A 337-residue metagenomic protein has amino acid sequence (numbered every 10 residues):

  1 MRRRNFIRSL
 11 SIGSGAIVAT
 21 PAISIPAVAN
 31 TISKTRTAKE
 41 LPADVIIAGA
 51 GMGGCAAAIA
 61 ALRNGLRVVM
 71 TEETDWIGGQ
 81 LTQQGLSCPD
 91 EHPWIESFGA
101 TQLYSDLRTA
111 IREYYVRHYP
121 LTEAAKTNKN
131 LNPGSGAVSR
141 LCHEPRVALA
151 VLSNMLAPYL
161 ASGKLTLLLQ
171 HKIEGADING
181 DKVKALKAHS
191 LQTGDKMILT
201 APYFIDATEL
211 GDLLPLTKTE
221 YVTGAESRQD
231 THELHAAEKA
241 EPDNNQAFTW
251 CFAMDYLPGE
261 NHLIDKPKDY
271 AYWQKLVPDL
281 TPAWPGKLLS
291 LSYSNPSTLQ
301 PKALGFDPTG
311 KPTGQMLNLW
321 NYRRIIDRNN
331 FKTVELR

Functional and structural regions predicted by a protein language model:
N5-V28: N-terminal export signals
A22-M52, R63: C-terminal segment of N-terminal export signals and the immediately downstream linker at the start of the mature
P42-D44, N64-R67, G163-L165, P202: Loop/turn elements at helix/coil->beta-strand transitions in domains of secreted/extracellular proteins
A48-G51, T71-T74, Q84-G85, Q170 (+2 more regions): Active-site-proximal beta-strand/loop segments in catalytic clefts of secreted hydrolases
G54-A56: Short glycine/serine/threonine-rich phosphate/pyrophosphate-binding segments that cradle anionic phosphate groups
A58, L62: Gly/Ala-rich phosphate-binding loop of Rossmann-like dinucleotide-binding domains, activating on the conserved
L66-R67, E72-H171, G175, Q246-F252: Conserved N-terminal/central alpha/beta ligand/cofactor-binding core
Q80, L107, L169-I173, G180-A185 (+2 more regions): Flavin (FAD/FMN)-binding glycine-rich loop and adjacent Rossmann-like elements that form
